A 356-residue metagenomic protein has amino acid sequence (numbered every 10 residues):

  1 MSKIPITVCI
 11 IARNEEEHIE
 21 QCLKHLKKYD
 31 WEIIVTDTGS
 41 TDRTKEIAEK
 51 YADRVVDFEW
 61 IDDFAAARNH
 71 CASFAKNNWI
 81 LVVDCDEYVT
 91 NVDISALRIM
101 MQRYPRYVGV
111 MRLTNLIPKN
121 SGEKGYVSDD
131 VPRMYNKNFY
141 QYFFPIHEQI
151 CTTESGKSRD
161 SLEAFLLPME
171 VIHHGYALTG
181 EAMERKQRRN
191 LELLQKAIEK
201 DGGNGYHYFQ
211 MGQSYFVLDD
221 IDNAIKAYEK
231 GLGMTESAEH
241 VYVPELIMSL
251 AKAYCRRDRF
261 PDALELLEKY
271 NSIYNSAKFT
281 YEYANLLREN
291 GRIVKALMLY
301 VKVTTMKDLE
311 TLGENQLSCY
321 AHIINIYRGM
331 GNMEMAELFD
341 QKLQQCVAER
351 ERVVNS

Functional and structural regions predicted by a protein language model:
C9-Y29: Short, well-formed alpha-helical segments that are part of the catalytic scaffolds of diverse glycosyltransferases
I10, W31-G39, V56, C85: Short beta-strand/loop segment that forms part of the nucleotide-sugar
E17-E20, D42-Y51, V92: Acidic helix N-cap motif at the loop->helix transition within catalytic regions of sugar-transfer enzymes
H25, D37-I47, W60, D84-T90: A conserved acidic beta->alpha catalytic loop
W31, E46-H70, F74: Conserved donor nucleotide-binding strand/loop of the catalytic core
N69-A72, T90-D219, N223: Catalytic-site signature of metal-activated, phosphate-bearing donor transferases, centered on the GT-A/GT-A-like
I80: Short aromatic/hydrophobic "clamp" motif used to bind/position activated sugar donors
